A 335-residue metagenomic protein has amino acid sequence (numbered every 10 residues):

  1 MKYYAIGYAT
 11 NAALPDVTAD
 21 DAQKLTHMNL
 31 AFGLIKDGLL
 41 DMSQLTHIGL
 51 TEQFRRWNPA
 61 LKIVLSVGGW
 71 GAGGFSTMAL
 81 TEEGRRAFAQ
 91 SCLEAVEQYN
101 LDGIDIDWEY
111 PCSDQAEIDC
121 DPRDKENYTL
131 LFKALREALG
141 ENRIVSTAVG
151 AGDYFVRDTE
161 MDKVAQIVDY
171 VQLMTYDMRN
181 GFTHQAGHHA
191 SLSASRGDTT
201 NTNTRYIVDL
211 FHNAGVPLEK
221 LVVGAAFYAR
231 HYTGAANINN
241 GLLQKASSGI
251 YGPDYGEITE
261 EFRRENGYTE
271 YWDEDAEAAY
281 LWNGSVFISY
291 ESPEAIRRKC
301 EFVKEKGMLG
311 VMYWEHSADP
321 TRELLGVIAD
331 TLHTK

Functional and structural regions predicted by a protein language model:
M1-V96, S113, G326: Glycan-recognition patch characteristic of GH18 chitinases/ENGases and related GlcNAc/peptidoglycan-binding proteins
K2-Y3, K24-T26, P59-I63, N100-I104 (+4 more regions): Short, well-ordered coil/turn segments that N-cap beta-strands
A9-K24, T81-Q98, D153-K163, T204 (+2 more regions): Short, acidic/polar
H27-A31, V96-S113, S146, M174 (+1 more regions): Short acidic catalytic loops
M28, L65, I106, L135 (+4 more regions): Conserved, mostly hydrophobic/aromatic
K36-T46, Q90, P111-E260: Substrate-binding surface in catalytic domains of secreted glycosidases
V67, A225-F302, T331-K335: Glycan-binding loop/region signatures in secreted carbohydrate-active enzymes
S317-K335: Aromatic-rich peripheral "rim/lid" segments of glycoside hydrolase catalytic domains that contact and position glycan
